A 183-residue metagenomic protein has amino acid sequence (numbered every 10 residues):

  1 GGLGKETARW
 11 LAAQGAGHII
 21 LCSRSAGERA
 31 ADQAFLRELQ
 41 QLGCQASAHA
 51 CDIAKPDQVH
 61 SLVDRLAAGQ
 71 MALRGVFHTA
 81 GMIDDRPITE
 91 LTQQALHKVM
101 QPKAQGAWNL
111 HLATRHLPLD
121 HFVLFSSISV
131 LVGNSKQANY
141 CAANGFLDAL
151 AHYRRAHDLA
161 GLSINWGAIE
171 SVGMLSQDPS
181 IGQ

Functional and structural regions predicted by a protein language model:
G1-Q183: 4′-phosphopantetheine-dependent carrier domains
